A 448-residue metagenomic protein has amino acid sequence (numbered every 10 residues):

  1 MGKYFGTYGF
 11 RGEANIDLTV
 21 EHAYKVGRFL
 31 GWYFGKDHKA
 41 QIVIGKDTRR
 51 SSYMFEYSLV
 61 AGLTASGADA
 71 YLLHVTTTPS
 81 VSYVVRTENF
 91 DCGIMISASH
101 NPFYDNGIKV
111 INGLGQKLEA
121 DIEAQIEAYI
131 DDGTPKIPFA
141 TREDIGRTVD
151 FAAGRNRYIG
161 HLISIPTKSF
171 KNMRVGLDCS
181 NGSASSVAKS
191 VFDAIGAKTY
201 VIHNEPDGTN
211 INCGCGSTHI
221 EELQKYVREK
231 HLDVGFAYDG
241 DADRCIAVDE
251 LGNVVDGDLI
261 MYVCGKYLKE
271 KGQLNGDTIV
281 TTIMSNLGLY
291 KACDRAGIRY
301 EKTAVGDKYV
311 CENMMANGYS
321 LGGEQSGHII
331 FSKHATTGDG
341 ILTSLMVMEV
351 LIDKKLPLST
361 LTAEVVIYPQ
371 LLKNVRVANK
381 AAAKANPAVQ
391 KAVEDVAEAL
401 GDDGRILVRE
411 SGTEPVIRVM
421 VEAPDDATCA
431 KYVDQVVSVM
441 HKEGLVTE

Functional and structural regions predicted by a protein language model:
M1-A61, A65-S66, D144-V175, A381-A385: An N-terminal, well-structured beta->alpha segment
Y8, I44, V81, I94 (+11 more regions): Buried hydrophobic positions in well-ordered alpha/beta secondary-structure cores of metabolic enzymes
E13, N106-R228: Gly/Ser/Thr-enriched, mixed-charge loops and adjacent short helices that form phosphate/oxyanion-binding elements
Q41-D105, S190-V248: N-terminal small/polar loop signature for handling phosphorylated ligands or for N-terminal nucleophile
F90-D105, V227-D249, N253-V254, I298-D339: Glycine-rich phosphate-binding loop
Y104-A128, V248-C264, T337-V347, L351: A short, gly/pro- and small-residue-rich
A124-I159, S164, E250-G322, I330-F331: Proline/glycine-rich low-complexity loops and linkers
K271-E448: Phosphate-binding and adjacent anionic-ligand microenvironments
